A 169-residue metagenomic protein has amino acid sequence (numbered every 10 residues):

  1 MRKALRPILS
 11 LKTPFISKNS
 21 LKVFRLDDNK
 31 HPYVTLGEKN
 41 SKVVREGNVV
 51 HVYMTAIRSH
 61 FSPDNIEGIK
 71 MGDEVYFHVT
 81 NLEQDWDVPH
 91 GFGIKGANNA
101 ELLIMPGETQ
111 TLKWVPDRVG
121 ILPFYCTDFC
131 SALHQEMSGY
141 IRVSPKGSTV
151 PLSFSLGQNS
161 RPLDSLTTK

Functional and structural regions predicted by a protein language model:
R2-L5, L9, T13-I16, D28-E46 (+1 more regions): Extracellular/periplasmic metallocenter environments
S17, L21-F24, V50: Early exported N-terminus immediately downstream of N-terminal targeting peptides
V43-E74: N-terminal edge beta-strand
R58, N81-E83, P116: Non-cytosolic beta-sheet module surface loops
D64-E67, N99-L103, K113: Beta-strand-rich interaction surfaces with strong enrichment in secreted/lumenal proteins
E74, P89-G91, I121: Exposed beta-strand and adjacent loop surfaces of beta-rich binding modules that mediate intermolecular recognition
F77-H78, C126: Hydrophobic beta-strand segments within beta-rich accessory/binding domains
H78-E108, A132-G139: Histidine- and aromatic-enriched segments that form or immediately flank copper-ligand environments
